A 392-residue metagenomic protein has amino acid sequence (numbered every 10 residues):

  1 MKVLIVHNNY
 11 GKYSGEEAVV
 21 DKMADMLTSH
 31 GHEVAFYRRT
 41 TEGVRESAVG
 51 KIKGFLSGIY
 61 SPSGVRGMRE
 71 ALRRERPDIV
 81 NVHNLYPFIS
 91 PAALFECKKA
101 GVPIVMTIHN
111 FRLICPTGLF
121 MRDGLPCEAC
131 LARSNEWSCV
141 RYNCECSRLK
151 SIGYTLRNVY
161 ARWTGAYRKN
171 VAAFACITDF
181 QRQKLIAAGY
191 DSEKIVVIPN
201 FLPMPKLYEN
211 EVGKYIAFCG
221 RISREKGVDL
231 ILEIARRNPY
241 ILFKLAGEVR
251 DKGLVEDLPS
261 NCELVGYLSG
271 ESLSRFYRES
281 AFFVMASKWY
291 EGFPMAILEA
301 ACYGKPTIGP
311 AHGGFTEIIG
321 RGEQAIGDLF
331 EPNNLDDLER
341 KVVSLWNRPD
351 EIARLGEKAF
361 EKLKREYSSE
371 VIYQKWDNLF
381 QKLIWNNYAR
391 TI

Functional and structural regions predicted by a protein language model:
L72, Y267, F276-S280: Short alpha-helical donor nucleotide-sugar binding micro-motif in glycosyltransferases
K99, R112, C127-A173: Membrane-proximal helix-turn-helix segments that form the acceptor-binding/catalytic region of lipid-linked
A175, N200, Y208-K226, L232-N238 (+1 more regions): Conserved donor-binding/catalytic core segment of Leloir-type glycosyltransferases
F180, F201: Carbohydrate-associated surface elements
G253-E271: Nucleotide-activated donor-binding/catalytic signature segment of Leloir-type glycosyltransferases, i.e., the conserved
R278-G292, K305: Acidic donor-binding loop of glycosyltransferase active sites
R321-L335, S344-P349: Conserved acidic donor-binding segment of nucleotide-sugar-dependent glycosyltransferases
D337, S344, E351-E366, I372-N378: A short, well-ordered alpha-helix in the C-terminal region of glycosyltransferases
